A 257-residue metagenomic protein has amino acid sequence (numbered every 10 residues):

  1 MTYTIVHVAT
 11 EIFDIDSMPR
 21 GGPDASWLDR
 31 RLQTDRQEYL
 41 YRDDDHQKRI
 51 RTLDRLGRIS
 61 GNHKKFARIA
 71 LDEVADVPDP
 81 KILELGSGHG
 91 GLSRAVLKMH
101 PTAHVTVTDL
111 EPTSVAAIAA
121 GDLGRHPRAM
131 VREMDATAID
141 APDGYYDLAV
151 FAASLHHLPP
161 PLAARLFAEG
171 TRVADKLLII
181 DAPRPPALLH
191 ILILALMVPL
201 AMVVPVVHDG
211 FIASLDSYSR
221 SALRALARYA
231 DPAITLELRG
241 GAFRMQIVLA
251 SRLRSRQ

Functional and structural regions predicted by a protein language model:
T2-L40: N-terminal auxiliary segments of SAM/dcSAM-dependent transferases
Y39-K65: Class I SAM-dependent methyltransferase Rossmann-like catalytic core, especially the SAM/SAH-binding loop
I59-P78: Conserved alpha-helix/loop element of class I SAM-dependent methyltransferases that forms part of the SAM/SAH-binding
L83, G90-A138: Class I SAM-dependent methyltransferase SAM/SAH-binding core
V150: A conserved beta-strand element that flanks and buttresses the S-adenosyl-L-methionine
L158-E169: A short, conserved alpha-helix within the catalytic core of class I
A174-A182: Conserved beta-strand signature within the Rossmann-like core of class I S-adenosyl-L-methionine
A182-Y229: C-terminal alpha-helical "lid/dimerization" subdomain adjacent to the S-adenosyl-L-methionine
